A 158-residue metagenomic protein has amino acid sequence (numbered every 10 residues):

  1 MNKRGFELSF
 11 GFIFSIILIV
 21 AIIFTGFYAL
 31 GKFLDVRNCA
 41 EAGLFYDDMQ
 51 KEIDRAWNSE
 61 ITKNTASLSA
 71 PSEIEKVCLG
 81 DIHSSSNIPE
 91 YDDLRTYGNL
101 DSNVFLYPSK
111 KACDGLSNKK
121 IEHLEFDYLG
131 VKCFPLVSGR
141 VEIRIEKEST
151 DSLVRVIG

Functional and structural regions predicted by a protein language model:
M1-R4: N-terminal leader/signal peptides at the extreme start of proteins
G11-G158: Long, compositionally biased, intrinsically disordered regions
